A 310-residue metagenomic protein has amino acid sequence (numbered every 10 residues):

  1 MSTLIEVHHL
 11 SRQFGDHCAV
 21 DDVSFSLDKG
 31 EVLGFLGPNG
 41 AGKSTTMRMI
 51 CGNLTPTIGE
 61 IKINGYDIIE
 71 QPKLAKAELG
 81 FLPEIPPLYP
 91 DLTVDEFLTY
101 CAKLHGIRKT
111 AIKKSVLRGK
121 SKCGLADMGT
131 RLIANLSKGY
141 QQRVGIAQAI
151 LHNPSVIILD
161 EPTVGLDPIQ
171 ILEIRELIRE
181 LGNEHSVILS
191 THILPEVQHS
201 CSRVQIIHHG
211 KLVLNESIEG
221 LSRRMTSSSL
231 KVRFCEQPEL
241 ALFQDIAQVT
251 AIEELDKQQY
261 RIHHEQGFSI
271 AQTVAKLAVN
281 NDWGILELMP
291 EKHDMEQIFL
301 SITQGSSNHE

Functional and structural regions predicted by a protein language model:
S2-V7, R12-H208, L214: ABC transporter nucleotide-binding domains
K29, D127, E236, H264-Q266 (+1 more regions): Non-catalytic surface loops within mature trypsin-like serine protease
E60, L132, S229, G284-E287: Residues at or immediately flanking beta-strands
Y100, R118, A241, K276 (+1 more regions): Surface-exposed charge patches
G124, Q248-E253, G284-M289: A short linear hydrophobic-aromatic micro-motif
E173-E265: ABC transporter nucleotide-binding domain
Q266-E310: C-terminal coupling/interaction segments
